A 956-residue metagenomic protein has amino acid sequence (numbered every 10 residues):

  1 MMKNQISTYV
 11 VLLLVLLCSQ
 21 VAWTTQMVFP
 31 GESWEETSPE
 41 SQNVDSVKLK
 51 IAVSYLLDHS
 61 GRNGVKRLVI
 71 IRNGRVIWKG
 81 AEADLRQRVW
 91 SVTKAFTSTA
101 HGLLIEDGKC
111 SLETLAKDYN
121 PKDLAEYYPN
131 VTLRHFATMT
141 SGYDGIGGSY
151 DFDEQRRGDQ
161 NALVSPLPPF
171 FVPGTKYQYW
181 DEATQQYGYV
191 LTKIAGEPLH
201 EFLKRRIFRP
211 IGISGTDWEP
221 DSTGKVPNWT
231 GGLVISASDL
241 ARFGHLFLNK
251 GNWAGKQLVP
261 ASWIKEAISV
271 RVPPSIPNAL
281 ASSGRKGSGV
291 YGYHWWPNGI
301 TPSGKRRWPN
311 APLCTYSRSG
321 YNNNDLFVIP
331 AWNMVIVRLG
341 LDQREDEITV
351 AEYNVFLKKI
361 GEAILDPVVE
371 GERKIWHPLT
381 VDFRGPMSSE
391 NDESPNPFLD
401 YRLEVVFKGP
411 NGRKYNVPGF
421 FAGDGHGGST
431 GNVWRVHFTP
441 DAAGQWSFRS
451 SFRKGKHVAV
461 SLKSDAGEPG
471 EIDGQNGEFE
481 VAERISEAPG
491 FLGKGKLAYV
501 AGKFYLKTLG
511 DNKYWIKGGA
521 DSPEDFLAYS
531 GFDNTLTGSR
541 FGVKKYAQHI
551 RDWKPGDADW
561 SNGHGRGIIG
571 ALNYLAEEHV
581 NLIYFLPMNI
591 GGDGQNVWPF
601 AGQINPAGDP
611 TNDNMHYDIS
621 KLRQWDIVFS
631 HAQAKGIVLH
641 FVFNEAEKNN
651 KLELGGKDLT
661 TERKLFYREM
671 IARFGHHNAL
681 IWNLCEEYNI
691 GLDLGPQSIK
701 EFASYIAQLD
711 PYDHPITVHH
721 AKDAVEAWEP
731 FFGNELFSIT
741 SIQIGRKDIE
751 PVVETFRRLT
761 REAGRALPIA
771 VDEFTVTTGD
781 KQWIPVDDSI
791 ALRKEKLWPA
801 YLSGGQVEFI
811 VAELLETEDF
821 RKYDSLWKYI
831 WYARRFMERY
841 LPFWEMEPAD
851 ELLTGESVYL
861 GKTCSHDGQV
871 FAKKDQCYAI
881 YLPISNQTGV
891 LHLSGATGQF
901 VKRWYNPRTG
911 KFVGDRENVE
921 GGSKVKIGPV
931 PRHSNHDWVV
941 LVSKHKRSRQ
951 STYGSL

Functional and structural regions predicted by a protein language model:
E32-E35, S54-L57, R62, V89 (+1 more regions): Active-site-proximal loop and beta-strand segments within enzyme catalytic domains
V44, K48-A83, L326, N333-V337: A short, well-structured edge-of-sheet supersecondary motif
R75-V76, G148-P173, E197-D217: Short, charged, amphipathic alpha-helices and their helix-cap/turn boundaries
E106-Y143, P166, I194-I235, S262: Active-site helix/loop module of the DD-peptidase/beta-lactamase fold, centered on the serine-lysine SxxK catalytic
G215, V270-V335: Active-site Gly/Thr loop motif
L246, L665, E686-D824: Extracellular glycoside hydrolase catalytic/binding regions
K265-N278, P367, P768-I769, V776-D780 (+2 more regions): Aromatic- and carboxylate-lined catalytic core of secreted/periplasmic carbohydrate-active enzymes
G455, G474-N476, R484, F491-I739 (+1 more regions): Active-site mouth of glycoside hydrolases
